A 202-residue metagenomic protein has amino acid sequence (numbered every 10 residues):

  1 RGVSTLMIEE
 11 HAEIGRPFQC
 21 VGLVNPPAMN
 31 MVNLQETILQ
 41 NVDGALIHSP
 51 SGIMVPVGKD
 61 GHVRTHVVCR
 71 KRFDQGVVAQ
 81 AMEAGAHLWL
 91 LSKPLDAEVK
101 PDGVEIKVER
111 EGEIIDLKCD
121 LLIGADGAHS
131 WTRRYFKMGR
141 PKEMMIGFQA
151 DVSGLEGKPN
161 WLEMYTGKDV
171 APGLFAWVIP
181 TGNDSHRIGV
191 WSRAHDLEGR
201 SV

Functional and structural regions predicted by a protein language model:
R1-Q19: Glycine-rich FAD pyrophosphate-binding loop
G2, V32-N33, G85, K137: Glycine-centered loop/turn motif at secondary-structure junctions
M7-E9, V57-K59, R187-V190: Short beta-strands and strand-loop turn motifs
E13, Q75, A79-V202: Predominantly flavin-linked oxidoreductase catalytic cores and closely associated redox partners
P17-G22, A97: N-terminal beta-loop-helix "entrance" segment that forms/cooperates in small-molecule cofactor or anionic ligand
P17-Q19, V57-D60, Y135: Short, glycine/acidic-enriched capping/hinge loops at junctions between secondary-structure elements
G22-P26, P141: Short, hinge-like loop/turn segments at secondary-structure boundaries
N25-V78, E83, L91: A conserved beta-strand/loop capping segment in the N-terminal third of enzymes that catalyze redox or closely related
